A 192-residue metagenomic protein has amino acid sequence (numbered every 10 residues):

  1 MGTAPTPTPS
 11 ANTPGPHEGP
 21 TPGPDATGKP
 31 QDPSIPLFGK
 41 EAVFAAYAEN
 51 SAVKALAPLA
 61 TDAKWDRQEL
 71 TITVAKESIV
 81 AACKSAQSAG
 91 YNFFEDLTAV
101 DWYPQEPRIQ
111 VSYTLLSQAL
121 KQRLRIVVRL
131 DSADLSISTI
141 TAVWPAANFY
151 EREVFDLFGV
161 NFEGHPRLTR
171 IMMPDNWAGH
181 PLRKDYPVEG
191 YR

Functional and structural regions predicted by a protein language model:
M1-R192: Terminal low-complexity/charged segments
